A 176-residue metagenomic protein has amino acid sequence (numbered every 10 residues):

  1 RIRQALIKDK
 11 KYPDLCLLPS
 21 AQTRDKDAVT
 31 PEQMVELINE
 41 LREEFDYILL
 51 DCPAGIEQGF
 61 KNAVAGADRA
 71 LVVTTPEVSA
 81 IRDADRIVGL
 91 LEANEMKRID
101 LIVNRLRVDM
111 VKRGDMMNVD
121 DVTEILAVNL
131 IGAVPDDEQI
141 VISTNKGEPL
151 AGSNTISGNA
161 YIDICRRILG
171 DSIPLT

Functional and structural regions predicted by a protein language model:
R1-E43, S143-K146, A151: P-loop/Walker-type NTP enzyme "switch/lid" segment
R24, D137-E138: Residue-level detector of flexible, active-site-proximal loop/helix-junction positions within diverse enzyme catalytic
T30, M34, A80, S157: Short, conserved glycine- and acidic-residue-centered signature motifs in active-site or ligand-binding loops
P31, F60, N154: Conserved phosphate/pyrophosphate-binding and hydrolysis machinery centered on Walker-type P-loop NTPases, extending
M34-I38, I87, A160, I164-I168: Generic hydrophobic alpha-helical segments
E36, E40-E43, Y47-D136, I142: Conserved catalytic-core segment of NTP-binding enzymes
S143-T176: NTP-binding/hydrolysis catalytic cores, primarily Walker-type P-loop NTPases
